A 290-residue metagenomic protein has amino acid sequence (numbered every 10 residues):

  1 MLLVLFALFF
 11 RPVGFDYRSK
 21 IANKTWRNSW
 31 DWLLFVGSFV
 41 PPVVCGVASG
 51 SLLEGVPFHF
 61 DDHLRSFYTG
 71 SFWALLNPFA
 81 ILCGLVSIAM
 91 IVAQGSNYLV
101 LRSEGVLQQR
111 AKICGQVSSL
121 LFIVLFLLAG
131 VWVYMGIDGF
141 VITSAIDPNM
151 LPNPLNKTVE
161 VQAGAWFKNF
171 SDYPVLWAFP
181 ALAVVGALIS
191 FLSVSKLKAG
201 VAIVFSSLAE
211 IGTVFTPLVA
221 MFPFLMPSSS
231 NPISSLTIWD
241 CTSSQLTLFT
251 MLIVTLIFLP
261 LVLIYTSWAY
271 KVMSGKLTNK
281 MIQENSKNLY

Functional and structural regions predicted by a protein language model:
M1-K20: Membrane helical hairpin/interfacial module
K20-V194, A199: Long, contiguous internal "core" modules enriched in hydrophobic/ aromatic residues
Q94, M221, A269: Divalent metal-coordination and catalytic microenvironments
V141-N153, V214-I233: Juxtamembrane non-transmembrane "cap" segments at the membrane-aqueous interface of multi-pass membrane proteins
K157-V161, S228-L248: Short, membrane-exposed interhelical loops at transmembrane-helix boundaries
L192-L197, I264-K280: Membrane-interface capping segments at transmembrane-helix boundaries
V204-I211: Central hydrophobic cores of alpha-helical transmembrane segments in multi-pass integral membrane proteins
A209, G275-Y290: Short, highly charged, low-complexity non-transmembrane loops/tails of multi-pass membrane proteins
